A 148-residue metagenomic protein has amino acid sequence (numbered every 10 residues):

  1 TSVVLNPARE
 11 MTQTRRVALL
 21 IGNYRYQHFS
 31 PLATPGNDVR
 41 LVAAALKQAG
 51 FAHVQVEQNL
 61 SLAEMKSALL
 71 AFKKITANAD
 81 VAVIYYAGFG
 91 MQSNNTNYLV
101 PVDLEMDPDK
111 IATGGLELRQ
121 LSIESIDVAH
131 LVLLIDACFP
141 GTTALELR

Functional and structural regions predicted by a protein language model:
T1-A18: Pro/Ala/Gly-rich low-complexity, hydrophilic intrinsically disordered segments
R9, R15, H53, L62-A87 (+1 more regions): Caspase-like (clan CD) cysteine peptidase catalytic core
V17-Q27, K47-A52: Acidic/histidine-rich, surface-exposed loop or edge segments in extracytoplasmic proteins
G22, V42, I84: Terminal peptide-recognition signature
R25-R40: Glycine- and acidic-residue-enriched helix-capping/strand-helix junction motifs
N37-H53: Short helix-loop-beta junction
Q58-N59: Short glycine/proline-centered loop/turn elements that form peptide/ligand docking sites
